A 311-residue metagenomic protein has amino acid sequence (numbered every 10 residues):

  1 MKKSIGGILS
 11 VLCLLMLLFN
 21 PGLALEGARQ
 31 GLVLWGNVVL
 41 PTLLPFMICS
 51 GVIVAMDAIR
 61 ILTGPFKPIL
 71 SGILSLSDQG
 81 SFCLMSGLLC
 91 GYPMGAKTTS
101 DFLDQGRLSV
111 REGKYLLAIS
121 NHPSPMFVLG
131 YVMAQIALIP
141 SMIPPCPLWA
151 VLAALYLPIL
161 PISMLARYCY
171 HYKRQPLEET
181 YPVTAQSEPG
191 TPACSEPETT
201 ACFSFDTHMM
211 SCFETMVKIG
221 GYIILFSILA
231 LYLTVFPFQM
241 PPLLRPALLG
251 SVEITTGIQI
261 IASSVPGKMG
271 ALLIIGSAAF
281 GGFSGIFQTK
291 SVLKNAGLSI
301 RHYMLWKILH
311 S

Functional and structural regions predicted by a protein language model:
M1-L9: N-terminal membrane topogenic signal
I8-P21, A28-L40, L44-I48, V52 (+1 more regions): Selected transmembrane alpha-helices and immediately adjacent juxtamembrane segments of polytopic inner-membrane
L18-R29, A55-I59, G130-V132, A137-M142 (+3 more regions): Transmembrane helix-loop junctions in multi-pass membrane proteins
Q30-N37, G64-S75, S100, D104 (+2 more regions): Short amphipathic alpha-helical coupling elements at transmembrane boundaries
A58, F205-A278: Transmembrane helical segments that form the transport core of multi-pass membrane transport proteins
P68-G80, L84-C90, P176-F203, L249-I254: Juxtamembrane inter-helical linkers in multi-pass membrane proteins
I73-A137, L248-V265, M269-A296: Alpha-helical membrane segments and immediately flanking helix-loop junctions that form or couple to the substrate/ion
R107-Y170, V292-S311: Membrane-core helix-loop-helix motifs of multi-pass transport proteins
